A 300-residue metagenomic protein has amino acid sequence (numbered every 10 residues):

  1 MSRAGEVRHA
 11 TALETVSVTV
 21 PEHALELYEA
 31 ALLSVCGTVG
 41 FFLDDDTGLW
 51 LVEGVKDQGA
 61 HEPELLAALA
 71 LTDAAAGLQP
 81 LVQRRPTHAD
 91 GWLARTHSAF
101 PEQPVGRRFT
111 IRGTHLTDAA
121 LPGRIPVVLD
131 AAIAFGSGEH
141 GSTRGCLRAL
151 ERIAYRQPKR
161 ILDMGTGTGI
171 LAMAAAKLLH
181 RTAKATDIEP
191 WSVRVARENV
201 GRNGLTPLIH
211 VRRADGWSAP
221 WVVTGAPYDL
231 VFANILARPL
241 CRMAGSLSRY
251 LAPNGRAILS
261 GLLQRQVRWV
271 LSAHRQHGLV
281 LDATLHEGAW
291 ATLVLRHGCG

Functional and structural regions predicted by a protein language model:
T11, S17-A120: N-terminal auxiliary segments of SAM/dcSAM-dependent transferases
T15, T110, V128-D130, D187 (+2 more regions): Conserved beta-strand segments that form the floor/walls of ligand-binding pockets within enzyme and binding domains
G40, L81-Q83, T110, T182 (+2 more regions): Conserved beta-strand segments of alpha/beta enzyme cores
D90-R156: SAM-dependent Rossmann-like transferase core, predominantly class I methyltransferases with a strong bias toward
R107-F109, K159, I209, G255: Surface-exposed loop/turn positions
I133, S137-P220, P227: Conserved SAM/SAH cofactor-binding pocket of Class I
I188-C299: S-adenosylmethionine
